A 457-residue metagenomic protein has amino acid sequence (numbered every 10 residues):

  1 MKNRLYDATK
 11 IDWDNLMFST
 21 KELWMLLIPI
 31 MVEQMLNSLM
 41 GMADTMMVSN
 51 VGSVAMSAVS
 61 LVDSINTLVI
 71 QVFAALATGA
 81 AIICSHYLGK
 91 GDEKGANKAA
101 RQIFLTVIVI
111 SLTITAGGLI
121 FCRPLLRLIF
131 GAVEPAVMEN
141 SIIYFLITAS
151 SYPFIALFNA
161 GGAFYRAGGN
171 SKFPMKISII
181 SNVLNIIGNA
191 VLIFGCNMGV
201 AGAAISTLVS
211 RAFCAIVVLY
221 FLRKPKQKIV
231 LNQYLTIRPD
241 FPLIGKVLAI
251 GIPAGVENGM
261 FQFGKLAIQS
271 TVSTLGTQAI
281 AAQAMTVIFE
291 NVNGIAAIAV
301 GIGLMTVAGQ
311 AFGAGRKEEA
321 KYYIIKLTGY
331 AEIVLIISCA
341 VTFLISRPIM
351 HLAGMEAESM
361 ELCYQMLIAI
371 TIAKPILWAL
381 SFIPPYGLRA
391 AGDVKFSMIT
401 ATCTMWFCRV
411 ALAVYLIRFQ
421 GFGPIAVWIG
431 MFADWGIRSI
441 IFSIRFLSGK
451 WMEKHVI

Functional and structural regions predicted by a protein language model:
M1-L27, C84-S151, G195-I252, A308-K374 (+1 more regions): Short alpha-helical transmembrane segments in multi-pass integral membrane proteins
D14-M46, N50-V51, T67-G79, I83 (+5 more regions): N-terminal transmembrane alpha-helices
M25, V48-T67, P135-N140, V200-A201 (+6 more regions): Interfacial/gating helices of multi-pass transporter permease domains
M25-D44, I147, S181, S210-C214 (+3 more regions): Transmembrane helical elements of multi-pass membrane transporters/channels
I30, Q34, T45-M46, I82 (+17 more regions): Transmembrane alpha-helix boundary and packing residues in multipass membrane permease domains and related
M35, L39-S57, L126-P135, V191-M198 (+4 more regions): Helix-terminus/linker motif at the lipid-water interface of multi-pass membrane proteins
M56-A116, I155-P174, I280-S346, W378-A401: Small-residue-rich hydrophobic transmembrane alpha-helices
A77, I147-R166, P174-N182, A203-V218 (+5 more regions): Short runs within selected transmembrane alpha-helices of multi-pass transporters and secretion channels
